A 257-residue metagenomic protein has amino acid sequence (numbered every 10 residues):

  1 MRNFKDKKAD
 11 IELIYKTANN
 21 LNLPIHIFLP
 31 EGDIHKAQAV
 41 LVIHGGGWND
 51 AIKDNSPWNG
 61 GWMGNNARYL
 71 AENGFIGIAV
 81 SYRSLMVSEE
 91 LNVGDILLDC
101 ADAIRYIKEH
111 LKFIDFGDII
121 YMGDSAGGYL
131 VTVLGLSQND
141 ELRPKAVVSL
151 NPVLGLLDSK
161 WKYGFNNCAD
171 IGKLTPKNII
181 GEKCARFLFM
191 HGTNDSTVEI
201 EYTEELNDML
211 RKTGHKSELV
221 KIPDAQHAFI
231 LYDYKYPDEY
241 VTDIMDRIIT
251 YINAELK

Functional and structural regions predicted by a protein language model:
M1-H35: N-terminal cap/lid segment of alpha/beta-hydrolase-fold proteins
D33-H35, V40-Y69: Short, surface-exposed "cap/lid" segments of acyl-processing enzymes
V42-G45, A79, F189: Structural cue for short, hydrophobic secondary-structure segments
P57-Y69, I78-F116, P237-E239: Catalytic nucleophile-loop/oxyanion-hole region of alpha/beta-hydrolase and closely related hydrolase-like folds
D102-F165: Primarily recognizes the serine-hydrolase "nucleophile elbow" in alpha/beta-hydrolase and SGNH/GDSL folds
F189-H191, D195: Short beta-strand/loop motif that positions the catalytic acidic residue of the alpha/beta-hydrolase fold
S196-Y202: Conserved alpha/beta-hydrolase "acid-adjacent" motif
E204, T213-K257: C-terminal catalytic histidine-bearing segment of alpha/beta-hydrolase fold enzymes
